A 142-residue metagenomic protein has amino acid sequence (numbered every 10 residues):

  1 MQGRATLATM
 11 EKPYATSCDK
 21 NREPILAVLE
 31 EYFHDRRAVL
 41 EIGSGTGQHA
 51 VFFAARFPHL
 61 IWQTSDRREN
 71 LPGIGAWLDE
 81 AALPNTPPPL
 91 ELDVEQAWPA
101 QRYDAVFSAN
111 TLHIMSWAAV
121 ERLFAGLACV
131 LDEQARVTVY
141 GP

Functional and structural regions predicted by a protein language model:
M1-T9: Short, Lys/Arg-enriched N-terminal segments with co-localized hydrophobic residues within the first ~10-30 amino acids
T9-R36: Class I SAM-dependent methyltransferase Rossmann-like catalytic core, especially the SAM/SAH-binding loop
R36-G45: Conserved class I S-adenosyl-L-methionine
L40, V51-Q96: Class I SAM-dependent methyltransferase SAM/SAH-binding core
W98-V106: A short acidic, Gly/Pro-enriched loop at the edge of an enzyme's catalytic core that lines a small-molecule cofactor
A109-L112, Y140: Residues lining the SAM
M115-L127: A short, conserved alpha-helix within the catalytic core of class I
Q134-P142: Conserved beta-strand signature within the Rossmann-like core of class I S-adenosyl-L-methionine
